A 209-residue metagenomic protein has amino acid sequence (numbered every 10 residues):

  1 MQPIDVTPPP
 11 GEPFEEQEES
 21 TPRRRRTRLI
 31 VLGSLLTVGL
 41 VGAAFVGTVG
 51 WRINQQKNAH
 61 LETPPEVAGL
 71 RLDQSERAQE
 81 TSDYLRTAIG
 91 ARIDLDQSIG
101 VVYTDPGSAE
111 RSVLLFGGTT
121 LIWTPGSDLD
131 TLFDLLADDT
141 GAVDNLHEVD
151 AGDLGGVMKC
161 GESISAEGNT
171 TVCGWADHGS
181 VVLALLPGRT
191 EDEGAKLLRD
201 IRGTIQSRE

Functional and structural regions predicted by a protein language model:
Q2, T27-I30, V46, L85-Q97 (+3 more regions): Localized chelating/binding microdomains that coordinate divalent metal ions or stabilize phosphate-bearing
Q2-P8: Mature, function-bearing regions of proteins
D5, P13-K57: Hydrophobic single-pass membrane-targeting/anchoring helices
G47-G100: N-terminal "mature-domain start" segment
G100-S127: A short acidic-to-branched-hydrophobic micro-motif
L129-T170: Short Gly/Thr-rich strand-loop-strand
G156-R202: A short, solvent-exposed beta-edge/loop patch
I201-E209: Short Fe-S-cluster ligation motifs
